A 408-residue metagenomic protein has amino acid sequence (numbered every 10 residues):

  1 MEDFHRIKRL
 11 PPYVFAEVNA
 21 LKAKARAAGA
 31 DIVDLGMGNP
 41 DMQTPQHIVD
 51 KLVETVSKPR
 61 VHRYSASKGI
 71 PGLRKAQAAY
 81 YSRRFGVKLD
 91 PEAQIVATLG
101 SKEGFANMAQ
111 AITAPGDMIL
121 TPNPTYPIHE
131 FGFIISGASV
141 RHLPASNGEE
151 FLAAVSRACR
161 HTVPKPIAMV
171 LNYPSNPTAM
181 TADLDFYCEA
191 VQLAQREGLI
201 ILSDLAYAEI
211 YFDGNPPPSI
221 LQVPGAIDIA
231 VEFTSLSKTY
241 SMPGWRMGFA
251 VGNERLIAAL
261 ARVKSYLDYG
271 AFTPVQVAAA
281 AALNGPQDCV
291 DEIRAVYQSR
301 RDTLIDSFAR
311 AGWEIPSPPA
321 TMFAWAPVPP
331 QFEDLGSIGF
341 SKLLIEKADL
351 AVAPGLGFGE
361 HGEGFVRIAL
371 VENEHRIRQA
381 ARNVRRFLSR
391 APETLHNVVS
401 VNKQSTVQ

Functional and structural regions predicted by a protein language model:
E2-G100, N107, A282-G285, A391 (+1 more regions): N-terminal small-domain helix-loop-helix segment of the aminotransferase-like
A25-A28, S136, R196-E197, A311 (+1 more regions): Helix C-cap/helix->beta junction micro-motif
A111-F133: Conserved PLP-anchoring active-site segment centered on the Schiff-base-forming lysine
R141, E333-G336, L343-A353, G357-Q408: PLP-dependent enzyme catalytic core of the Aspartate aminotransferase-like
R141, S146-N215: Active-site phosphate-binding strand-loop segment of PLP-dependent enzymes
P216, V223-A259, A271: Active-site PLP attachment segment
L260-L267, A282-D306, E333-L335: Structural signature of PLP-dependent enzymes
A280, A295-I305, I315-V328: Conserved glycine-rich beta-strand-loop-beta hairpin in the small C-terminal domain of fold type I
